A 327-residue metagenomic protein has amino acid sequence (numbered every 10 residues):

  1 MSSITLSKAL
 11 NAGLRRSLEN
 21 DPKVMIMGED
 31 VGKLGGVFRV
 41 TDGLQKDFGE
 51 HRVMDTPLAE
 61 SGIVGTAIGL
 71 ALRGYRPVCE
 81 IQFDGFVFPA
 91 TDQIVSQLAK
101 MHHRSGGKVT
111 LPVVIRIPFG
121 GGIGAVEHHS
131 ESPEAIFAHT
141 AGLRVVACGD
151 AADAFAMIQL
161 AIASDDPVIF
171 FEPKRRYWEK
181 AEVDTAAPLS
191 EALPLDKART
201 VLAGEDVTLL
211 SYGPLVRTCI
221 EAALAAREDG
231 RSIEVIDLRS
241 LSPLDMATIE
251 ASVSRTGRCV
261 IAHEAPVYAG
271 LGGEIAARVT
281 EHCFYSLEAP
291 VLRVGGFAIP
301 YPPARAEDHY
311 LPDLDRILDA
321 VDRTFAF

Functional and structural regions predicted by a protein language model:
M1-F171, R176, H309: Thiamine diphosphate
V31, F38-D47, E60, K108-R116 (+2 more regions): Thiamine diphosphate
